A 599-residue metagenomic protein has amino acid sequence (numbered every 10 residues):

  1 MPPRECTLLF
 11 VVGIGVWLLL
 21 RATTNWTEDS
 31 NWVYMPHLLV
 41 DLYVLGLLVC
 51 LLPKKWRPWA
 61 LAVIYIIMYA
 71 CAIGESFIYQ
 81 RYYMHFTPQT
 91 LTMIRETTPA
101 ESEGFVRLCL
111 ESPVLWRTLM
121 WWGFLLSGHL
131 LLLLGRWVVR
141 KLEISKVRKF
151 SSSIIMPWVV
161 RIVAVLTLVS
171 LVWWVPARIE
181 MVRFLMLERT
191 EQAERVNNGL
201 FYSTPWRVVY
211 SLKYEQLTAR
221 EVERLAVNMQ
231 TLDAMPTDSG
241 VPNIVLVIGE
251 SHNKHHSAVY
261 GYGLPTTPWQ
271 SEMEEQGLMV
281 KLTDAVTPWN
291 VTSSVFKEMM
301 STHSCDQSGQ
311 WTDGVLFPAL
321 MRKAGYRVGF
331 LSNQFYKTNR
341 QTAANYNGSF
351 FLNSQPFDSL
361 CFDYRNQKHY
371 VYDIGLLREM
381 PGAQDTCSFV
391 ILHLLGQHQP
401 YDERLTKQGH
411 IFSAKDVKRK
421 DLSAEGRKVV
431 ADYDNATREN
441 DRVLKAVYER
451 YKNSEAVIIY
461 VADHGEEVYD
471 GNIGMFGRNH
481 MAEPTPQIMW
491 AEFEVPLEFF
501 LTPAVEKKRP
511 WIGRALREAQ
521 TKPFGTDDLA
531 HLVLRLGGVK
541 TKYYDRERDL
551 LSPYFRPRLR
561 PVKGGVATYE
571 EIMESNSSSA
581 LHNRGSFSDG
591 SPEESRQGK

Functional and structural regions predicted by a protein language model:
M1-A193: Transmembrane and membrane-interface helices of multi-pass, inner-membrane envelope-modifying transferases
P2-V12, P58, L132-R140, A164 (+6 more regions): Membrane-interface soluble catalytic domains
L168-K420, E492-E494, G525-T526, H531-R556: Active-site-proximal alpha/beta segments of enzymes that process anionic O-linked groups
V245, A436-R478, A530-L534: Metal-dependent active-site segment of extracytoplasmic phospho-/sulfohydrolases and closely related
G261-P265, V461-K508, R546: Histidine-centered active-site microenvironments of extracellular/periplasmic hydrolases and transferases
T302, C361-F362, E425, V429 (+1 more regions): Flexible glycine/proline-enriched surface loops and loop-helix/loop-strand junctions
F330-S332, F389-G396, D434-T437, V457-A462 (+1 more regions): Short beta-strand segments
L377-R378, D416-Y460, A482-P484, Q520 (+1 more regions): A long, amphipathic alpha-helix that forms part of the scaffold/cap immediately adjacent to metal-dependent active
